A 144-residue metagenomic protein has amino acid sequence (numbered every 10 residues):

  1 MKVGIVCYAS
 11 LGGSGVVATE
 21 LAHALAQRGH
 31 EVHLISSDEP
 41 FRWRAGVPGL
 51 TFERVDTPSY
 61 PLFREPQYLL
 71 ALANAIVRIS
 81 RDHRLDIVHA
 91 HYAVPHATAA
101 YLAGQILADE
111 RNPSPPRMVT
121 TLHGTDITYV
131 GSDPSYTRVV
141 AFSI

Functional and structural regions predicted by a protein language model:
M1-G4: Extreme N-terminal starter segment of soluble prokaryotic enzymes
C7-L11, H23-Y68: N-terminal strand-loop element at the rim of the active site of nucleotide-sugar-dependent glycosyltransferases
S14-A26, V139: Short amphipathic alpha-helix
I35, A90-H91, T121-L122: Structural motif
P61-I87, A97-L102, P134-R138, F142: An amphipathic, basic-hydrophobic alpha-helix
A71, L107-V119, G124-S143: Nucleotide-sugar donor phosphate/pyrophosphate-binding loop at the beta->alpha transition of glycosyltransferases
I87-P115: An aromatic- and histidine-rich active-site surface loop
